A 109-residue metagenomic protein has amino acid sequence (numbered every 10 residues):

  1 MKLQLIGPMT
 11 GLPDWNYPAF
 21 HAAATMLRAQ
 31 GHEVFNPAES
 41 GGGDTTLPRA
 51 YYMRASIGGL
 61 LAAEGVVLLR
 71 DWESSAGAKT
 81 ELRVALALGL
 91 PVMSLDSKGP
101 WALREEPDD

Functional and structural regions predicted by a protein language model:
M1-D109: Conserved catalytic or regulatory cores that recognize and/or transform ribose-phosphate-containing ligands
